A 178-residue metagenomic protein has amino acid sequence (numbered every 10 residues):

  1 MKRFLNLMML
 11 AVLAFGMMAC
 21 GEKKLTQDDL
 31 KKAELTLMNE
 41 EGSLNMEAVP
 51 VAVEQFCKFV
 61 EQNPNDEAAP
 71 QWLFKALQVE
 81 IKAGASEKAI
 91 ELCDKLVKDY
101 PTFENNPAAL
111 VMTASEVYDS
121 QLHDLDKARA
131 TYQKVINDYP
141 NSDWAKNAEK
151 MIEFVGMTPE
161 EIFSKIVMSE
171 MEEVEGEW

Functional and structural regions predicted by a protein language model:
G16-A19: C-terminal motif of bacterial Sec signal peptides marking the signal peptidase cleavage site
G21-K23: Bacterial signal peptide processing site
Q27-K31, L35-K75: Post-signal-peptide N-terminal segment of Sec-exported extracytoplasmic proteins
K32, A76, T113-A114, I152: Structural register within alpha-helical repeat arrays
S43, E80, Y118-D119, G156: Residue at a conserved register position within TPR or TPR-like alpha-solenoid repeats
S43-Q55, K82-D94, L122-L125: Helix-turn-helix repeat elements of alpha-solenoid scaffolds
F59-A69, K98-P107, L122, I136-K150 (+1 more regions): Short solvent-exposed coil/turn linkers within tandem alpha-helical repeat scaffolds
R129-A130, K134-D138, D143-W178: Terminal, low-structured helical/coil segments at or just beyond the last alpha-helical repeat
